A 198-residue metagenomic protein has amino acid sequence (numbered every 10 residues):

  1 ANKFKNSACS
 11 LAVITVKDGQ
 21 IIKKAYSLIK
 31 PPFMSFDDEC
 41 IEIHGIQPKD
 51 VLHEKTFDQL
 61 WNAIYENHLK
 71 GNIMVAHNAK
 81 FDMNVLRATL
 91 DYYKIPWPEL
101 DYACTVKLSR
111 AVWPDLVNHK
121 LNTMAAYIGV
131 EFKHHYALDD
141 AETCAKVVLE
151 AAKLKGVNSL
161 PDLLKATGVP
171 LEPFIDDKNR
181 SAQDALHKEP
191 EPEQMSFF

Functional and structural regions predicted by a protein language model:
A1-E99, P114, H119-H135: Conserved non-catalytic scaffold segment of RNase H-like nuclease domains
S27, T105, C144: Ser/Thr-centric signal marking residues that sit in or immediately flank functional binding/regulatory motifs
N78, D82, C104, D140: Acidic active-site catalytic centers that drive phospho-/nucleotidyl reactions and related ester hydrolyses
L86, L108, C144-V148: Buried hydrophobic packing segments
P96-S109: Conserved beta-strand -> loop -> alpha-helix junction used to position metal-binding or nucleic-acid-contacting
A137-A151: Acidic, divalent-metal-coordinating active-site segment for phosphoryl/phosphodiester hydrolysis, typified by short
L149-F198: Acidic two-metal-ion nuclease catalytic site recognized across multiple nuclease folds, prominently DnaQ/RNase D-T
